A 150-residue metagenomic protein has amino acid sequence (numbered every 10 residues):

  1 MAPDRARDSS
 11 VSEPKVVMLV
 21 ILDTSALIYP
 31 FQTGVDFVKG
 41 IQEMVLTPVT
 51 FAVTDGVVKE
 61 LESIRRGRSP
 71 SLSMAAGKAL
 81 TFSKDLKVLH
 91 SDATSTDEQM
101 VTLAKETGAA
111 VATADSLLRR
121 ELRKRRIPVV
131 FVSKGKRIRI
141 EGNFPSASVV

Functional and structural regions predicted by a protein language model:
M1-Y29, R119, R123-R125, V129 (+1 more regions): A contiguous, well-structured "functional interface" segment within a domain
A2-K84: Domain-level signal for Mg2+-assisted phosphodiester chemistry and nucleotide/NA-binding surfaces in nucleic-acid
G56-V150: Nuclease catalytic cores that cleave nucleic-acid phosphodiester bonds, predominantly acidic two-metal-ion
